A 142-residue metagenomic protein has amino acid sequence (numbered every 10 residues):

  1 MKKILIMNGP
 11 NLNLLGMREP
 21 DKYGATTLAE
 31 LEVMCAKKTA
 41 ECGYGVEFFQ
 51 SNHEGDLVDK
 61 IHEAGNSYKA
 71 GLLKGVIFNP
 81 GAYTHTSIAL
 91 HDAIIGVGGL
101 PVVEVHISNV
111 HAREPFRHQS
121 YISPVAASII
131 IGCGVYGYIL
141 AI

Functional and structural regions predicted by a protein language model:
M1-I4: Extreme N-terminal starter segment of soluble prokaryotic enzymes
L15-E30: Glycine- and acidic-residue-enriched helix-capping/strand-helix junction motifs
A29, E47-F48, H111-I142: Short, glycine-/small-residue-rich phosphate/pyrophosphate-handling segment
G45-G55: Short beta->alpha junction loops
A64-N66, G96, Q119-P124: Short, hinge-like loop/turn segments at secondary-structure boundaries
A64-V76: Short acidic/histidine-rich motifs immediately flanking catalytic phosphotransfer sites in two-component signaling
G75-H111: Mid-chain, well-packed structural core segment of small domains
